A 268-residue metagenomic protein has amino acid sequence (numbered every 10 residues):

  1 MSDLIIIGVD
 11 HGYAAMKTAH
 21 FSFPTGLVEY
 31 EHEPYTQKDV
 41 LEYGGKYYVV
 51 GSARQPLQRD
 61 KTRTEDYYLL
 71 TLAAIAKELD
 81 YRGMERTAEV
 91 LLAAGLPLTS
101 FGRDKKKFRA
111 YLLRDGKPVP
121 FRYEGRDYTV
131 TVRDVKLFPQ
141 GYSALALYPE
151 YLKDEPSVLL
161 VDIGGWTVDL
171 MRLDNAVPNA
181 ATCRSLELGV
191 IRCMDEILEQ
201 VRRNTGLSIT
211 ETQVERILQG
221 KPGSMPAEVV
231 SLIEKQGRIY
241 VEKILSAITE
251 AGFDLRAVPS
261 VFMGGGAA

Functional and structural regions predicted by a protein language model:
M1-V158, V177-R192, N204, T212-A268: Nucleotide/phosphate-binding catalytic cleft detector across ATP-hydrolyzing and phosphate-transferring enzymes
S157-L159, W166-M171: Conserved active-site beta-strand-loop modules that form the wall/rim of enzyme catalytic pockets and either contain
D162-G165, G189: Short, contiguous, pocket-lining structural segments that sit at or immediately flank catalytic/ligand-binding sites
V168-D174, T182-C183: Short, acidic (Asp/Glu-rich) active-site segment that either coordinates a divalent metal cofactor
Q200: A contiguous pocket-lining binding segment that forms or flanks enzyme active sites
